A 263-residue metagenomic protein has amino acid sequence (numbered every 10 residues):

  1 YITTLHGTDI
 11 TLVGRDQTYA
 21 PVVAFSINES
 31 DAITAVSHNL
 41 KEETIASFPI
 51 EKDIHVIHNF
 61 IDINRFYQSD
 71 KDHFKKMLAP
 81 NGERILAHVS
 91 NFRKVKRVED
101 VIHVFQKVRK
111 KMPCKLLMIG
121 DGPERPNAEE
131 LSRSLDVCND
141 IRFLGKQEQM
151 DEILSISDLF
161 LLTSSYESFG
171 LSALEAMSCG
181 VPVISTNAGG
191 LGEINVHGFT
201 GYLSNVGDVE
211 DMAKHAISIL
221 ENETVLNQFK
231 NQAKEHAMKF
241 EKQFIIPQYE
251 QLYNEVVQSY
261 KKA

Functional and structural regions predicted by a protein language model:
T34, P80-F105: Conserved donor-binding/catalytic core segment of Leloir-type glycosyltransferases
N39, F60: Carbohydrate-associated surface elements
Y67-P80: A short helix/loop element that forms part of the nucleotide-sugar donor recognition site in Leloir-type
E129-G145: Nucleotide-activated donor-binding/catalytic signature segment of Leloir-type glycosyltransferases, i.e., the conserved
K146, S165: Aromatic "clamp/platform" in nucleotide-sugar-dependent glycosyltransferases that forms part of the donor/acceptor
P182-S185, N195: Short hydrophobic beta-strand element within catalytic cores of glycosyltransferases and related nucleotide-activated
H197-G198, Y202-V209, S218-E223: Conserved acidic donor-binding segment of nucleotide-sugar-dependent glycosyltransferases
D211, S218, V225-K239, Q248-Q251: A short, well-ordered alpha-helix in the C-terminal region of glycosyltransferases
